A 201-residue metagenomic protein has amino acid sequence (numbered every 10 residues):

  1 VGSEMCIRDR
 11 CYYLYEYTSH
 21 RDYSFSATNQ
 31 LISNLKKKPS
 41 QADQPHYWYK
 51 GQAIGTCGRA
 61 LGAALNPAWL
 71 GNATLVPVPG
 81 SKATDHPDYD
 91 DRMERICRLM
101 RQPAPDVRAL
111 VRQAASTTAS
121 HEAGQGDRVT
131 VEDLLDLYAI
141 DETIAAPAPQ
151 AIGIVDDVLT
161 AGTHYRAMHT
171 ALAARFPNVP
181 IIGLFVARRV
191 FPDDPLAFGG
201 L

Functional and structural regions predicted by a protein language model:
S3-L70, T74, S81-D90, V111-P149: Active-site-facing substrate-recognition patch
A63, R98, T170, A174: Short, well-ordered alpha-helices that flank and scaffold nucleotide-derived cofactor binding pockets
P67-A68, P103, R175: Alpha-helix C-cap/termination motif
N72, A104-V107, N178-P180: A generic structural signal for alpha->beta connector loops
P77-P79, Q113-A114, V155-D156, G162: Short His-Asn-centered micro-motif
V78-S81, V186-A187: Short loop/turn motifs enriched for small/polar and acidic residues
D88-V107: Substrate-recognition/cap helix-loop segment adjacent to the acidic, metal-dependent catalytic center of Asp-based
S120-L201: PRPP/pyrophosphate-binding module of the type I phosphoribosyltransferase fold
